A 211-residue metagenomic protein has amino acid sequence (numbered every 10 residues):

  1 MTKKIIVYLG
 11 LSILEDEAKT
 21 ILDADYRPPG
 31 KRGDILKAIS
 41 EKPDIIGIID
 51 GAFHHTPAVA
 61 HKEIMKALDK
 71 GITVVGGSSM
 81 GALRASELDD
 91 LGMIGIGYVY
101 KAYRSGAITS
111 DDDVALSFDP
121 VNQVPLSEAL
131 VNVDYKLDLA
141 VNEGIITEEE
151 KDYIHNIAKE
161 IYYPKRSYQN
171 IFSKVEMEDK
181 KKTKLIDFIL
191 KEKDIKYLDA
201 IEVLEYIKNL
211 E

Functional and structural regions predicted by a protein language model:
M1-G47, T56, H61, V114-E211: Accessory terminal and edge-of-domain segments that mediate assembly/interaction and cofactor placement around
K3, D69-V74: A short helix->loop->beta-strand "cap" motif at the edges of active sites that frequently abuts
L22-A24, I72, L91: A structural micro-motif
D50-G51: Short glycine-centered, acidic/aromatic-flanked micro-motifs in structured strand/loop junctions that mark active-site
A58-M65, A85-L91: Short Gly/Thr/Asp-enriched flexible loops that form oxyanion-binding sites at enzyme active sites
G76-S78: A short glycine-rich beta-strand->turn/loop micro-motif centered on a GG-aromatic cluster
M80, A85-S117: Class I SAM-dependent methyltransferase SAM-binding "motif I" and its flanking Rossmann-like core
